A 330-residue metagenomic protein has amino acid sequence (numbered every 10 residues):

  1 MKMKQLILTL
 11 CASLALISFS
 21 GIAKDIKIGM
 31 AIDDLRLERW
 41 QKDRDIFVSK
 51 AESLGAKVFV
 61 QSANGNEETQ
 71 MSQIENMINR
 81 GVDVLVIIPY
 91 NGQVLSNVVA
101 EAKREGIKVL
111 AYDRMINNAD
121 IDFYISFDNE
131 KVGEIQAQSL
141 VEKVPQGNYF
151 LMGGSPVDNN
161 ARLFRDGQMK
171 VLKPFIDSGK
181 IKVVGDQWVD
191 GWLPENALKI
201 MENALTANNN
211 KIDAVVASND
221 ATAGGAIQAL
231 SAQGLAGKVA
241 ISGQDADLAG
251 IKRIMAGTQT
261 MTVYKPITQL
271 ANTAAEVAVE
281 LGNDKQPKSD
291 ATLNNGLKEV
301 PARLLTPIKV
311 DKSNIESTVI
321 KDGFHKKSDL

Functional and structural regions predicted by a protein language model:
M1-L8: Bacterial N-terminal signal peptides that target proteins for export
K2, A15, I22-D25: Generic N-terminal leader/processing signal
T9-S18: Bacterial N-terminal signal peptides
A23-L330: A residue-level marker of the well-folded mature domains of exported/periplasmic proteins
